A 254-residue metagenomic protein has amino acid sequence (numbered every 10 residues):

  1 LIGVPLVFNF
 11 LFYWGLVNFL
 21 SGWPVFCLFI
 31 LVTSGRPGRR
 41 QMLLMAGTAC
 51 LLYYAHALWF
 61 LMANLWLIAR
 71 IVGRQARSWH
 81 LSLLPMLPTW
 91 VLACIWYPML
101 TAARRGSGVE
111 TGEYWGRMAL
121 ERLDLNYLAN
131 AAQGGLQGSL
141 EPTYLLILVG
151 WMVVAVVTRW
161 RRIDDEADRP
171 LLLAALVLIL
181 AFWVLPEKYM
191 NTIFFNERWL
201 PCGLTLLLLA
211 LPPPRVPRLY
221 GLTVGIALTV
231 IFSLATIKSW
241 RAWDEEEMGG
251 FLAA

Functional and structural regions predicted by a protein language model:
L1-P37, Q41-R70: Membrane-embedded helix bundles of polyisoprenyl
I2-L6, L44-C50, L83-T89, L171-V177 (+1 more regions): Central hydrophobic cores of alpha-helical transmembrane segments in multi-pass integral membrane proteins
G22, G47-L173, W183-W199: Transmembrane catalytic cores of multi-pass membrane glycosyltransferases and polysaccharide-assembly enzymes
F26-S34, I68-R74, G203-L208, V230-F232: Alpha-helical transmembrane segments and their membrane-interface exit regions
P37-L43, R77-W79, L219: Membrane-helix interface segments
G150, L209, P213-K238: Signature aromatic-anchored transmembrane alpha helix within multi-pass, membrane-resident enzymes that catalyze glycan
Y189, F232-A253: Hydrophobic alpha-helical transmembrane segments in integral membrane proteins
M190-V216: Hydrophobic/aromatic-rich transmembrane helices and adjacent perimembrane loops
